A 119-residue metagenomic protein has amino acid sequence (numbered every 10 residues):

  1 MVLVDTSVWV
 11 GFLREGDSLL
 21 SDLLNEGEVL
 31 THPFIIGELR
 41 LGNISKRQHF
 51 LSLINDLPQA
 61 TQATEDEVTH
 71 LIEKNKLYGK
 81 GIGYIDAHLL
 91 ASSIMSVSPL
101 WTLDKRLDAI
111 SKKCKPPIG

Functional and structural regions predicted by a protein language model:
M1-T31, R40-S52, P117: Short, well-structured N-terminal submotif of metal-dependent ribonuclease cores
W9, I36-L39, L107-D108: A generic structural signal for short hydrophobic patches within well-formed alpha-helices
F12, S18, A60-G119: Active-site neighborhoods of divalent-metal-dependent phosphate/nucleic-acid chemistry enzymes
E26-G27, L53-L57, S96, C114: Structured helix-beta-strand junction loops
H32, I36, R47-F50, E65-T69 (+1 more regions): A general structural signal for well-ordered alpha-helical segments in protein cores
F34-I36, D56-P58, R106: Short, acidic/turn-prone active-site loops that include or flank metal/cofactor- and phosphate-binding residues
I44, N55, E73-K76: Generic short alpha-helical segment signal, independent of protein family or function, capturing local helix propensity
